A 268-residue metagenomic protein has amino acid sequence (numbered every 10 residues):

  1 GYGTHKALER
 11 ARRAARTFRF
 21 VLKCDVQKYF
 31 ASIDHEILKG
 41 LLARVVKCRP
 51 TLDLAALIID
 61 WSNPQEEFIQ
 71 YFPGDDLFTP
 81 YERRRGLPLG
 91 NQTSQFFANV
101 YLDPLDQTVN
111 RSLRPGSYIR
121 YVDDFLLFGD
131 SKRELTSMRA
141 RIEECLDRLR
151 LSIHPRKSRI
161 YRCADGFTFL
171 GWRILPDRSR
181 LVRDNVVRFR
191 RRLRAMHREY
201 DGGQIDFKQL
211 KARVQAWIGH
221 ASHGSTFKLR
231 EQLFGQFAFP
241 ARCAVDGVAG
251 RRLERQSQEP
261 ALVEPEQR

Functional and structural regions predicted by a protein language model:
G1-A11: Short acidic (Asp/Glu) patches
Y2, I33, V46, P50 (+3 more regions): Short coil/turn linker and secondary-structure boundary residues
G3-H5, P88, Q92, R173: Gly/Ser/Thr-rich beta-alpha loop segments that engage phosphate groups in nucleotides
R12-V122, L126-E143, P155, Y161: Conserved polymerase palm-domain catalytic core
F78-R84, R133-S137, I153-E264, R268: Right-hand nucleic-acid polymerase module
E143-L151: A common structural junction motif
